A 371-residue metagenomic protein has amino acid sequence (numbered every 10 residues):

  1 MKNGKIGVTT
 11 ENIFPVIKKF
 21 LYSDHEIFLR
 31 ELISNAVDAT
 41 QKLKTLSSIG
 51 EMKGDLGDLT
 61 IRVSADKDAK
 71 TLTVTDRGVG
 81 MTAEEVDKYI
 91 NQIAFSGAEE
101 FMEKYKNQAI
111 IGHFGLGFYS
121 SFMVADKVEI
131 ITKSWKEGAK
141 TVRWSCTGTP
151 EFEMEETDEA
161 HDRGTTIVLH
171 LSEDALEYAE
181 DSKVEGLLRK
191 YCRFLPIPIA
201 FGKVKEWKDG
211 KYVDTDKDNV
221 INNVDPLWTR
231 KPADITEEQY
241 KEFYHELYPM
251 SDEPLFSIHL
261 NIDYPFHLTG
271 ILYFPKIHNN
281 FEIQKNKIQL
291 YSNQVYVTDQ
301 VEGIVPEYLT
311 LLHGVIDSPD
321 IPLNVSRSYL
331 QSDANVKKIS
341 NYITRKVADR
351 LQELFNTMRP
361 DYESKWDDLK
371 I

Functional and structural regions predicted by a protein language model:
M1-A179, G186, R193, N341: GHKL (Bergerat-fold) ATPase N-terminal catalytic module, capturing the glycine-rich phosphate-binding loop and acidic
I110, V128-E151, S172-L176, S182-I371: GHKL/Bergerat-fold ATPase module in large chromosome/replication-associated machines
